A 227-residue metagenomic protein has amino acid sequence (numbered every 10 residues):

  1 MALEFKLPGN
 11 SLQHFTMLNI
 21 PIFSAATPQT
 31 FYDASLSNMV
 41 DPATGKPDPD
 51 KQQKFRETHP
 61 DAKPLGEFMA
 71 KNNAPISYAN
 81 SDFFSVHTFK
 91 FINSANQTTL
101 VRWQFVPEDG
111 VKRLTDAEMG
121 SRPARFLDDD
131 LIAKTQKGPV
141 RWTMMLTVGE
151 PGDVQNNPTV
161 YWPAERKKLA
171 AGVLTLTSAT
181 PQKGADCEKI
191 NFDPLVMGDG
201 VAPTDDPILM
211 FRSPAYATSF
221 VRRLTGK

Functional and structural regions predicted by a protein language model:
M1-K227: Active-site-adjacent core segments of small-molecule enzymes
